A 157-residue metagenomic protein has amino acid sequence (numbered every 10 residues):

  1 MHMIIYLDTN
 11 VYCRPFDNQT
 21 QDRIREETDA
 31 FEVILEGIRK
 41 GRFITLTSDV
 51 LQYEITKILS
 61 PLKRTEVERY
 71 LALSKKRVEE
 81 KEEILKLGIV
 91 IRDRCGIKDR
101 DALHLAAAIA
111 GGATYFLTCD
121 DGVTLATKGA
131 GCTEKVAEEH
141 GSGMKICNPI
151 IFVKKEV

Functional and structural regions predicted by a protein language model:
M1-H2, N18-R25, R94, G111-V157: Acidic, PIN/NYN-like endoribonuclease modules and their adjacent C-terminal/linker elements
Y6-P61, A72, C147-I150: PIN/NYN-family metal-dependent endoribonuclease catalytic core
Y12-R14, T45, T65-E68, E82-K86: A short alpha-helix capping/helix-coil boundary motif
A30, L51, K63-E66, I84 (+1 more regions): Amphipathic alpha-helical interface surfaces
E36-R39, V67-L71, E134-G143: Short, conserved catalytic or adaptor-binding loops enriched in Gly and charged residues
E54-L59, L87-I91, K155-V157: Short, solvent-exposed polar/charged micro-motifs at secondary-structure junctions
K75-E80, K145-P149: Short acidic-hydrophobic, aromatic-tinged amphipathic segments that line or gate anion-handling sites
K76-T127: Active-site neighborhoods of divalent-metal-dependent phosphate/nucleic-acid chemistry enzymes
